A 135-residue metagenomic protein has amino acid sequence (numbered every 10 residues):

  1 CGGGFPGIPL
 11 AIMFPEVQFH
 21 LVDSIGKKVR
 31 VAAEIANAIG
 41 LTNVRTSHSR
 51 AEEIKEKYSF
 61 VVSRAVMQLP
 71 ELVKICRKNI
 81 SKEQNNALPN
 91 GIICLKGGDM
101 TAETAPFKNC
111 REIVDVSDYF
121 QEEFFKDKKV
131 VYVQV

Functional and structural regions predicted by a protein language model:
C1, P15, I39, N79 (+2 more regions): Structured catalytic cores of enzymes that bind and process phosphorylated ligands/cofactors
C1-S63, V73: Conserved SAM/SAH cofactor-binding pocket of Class I
I12-Q18, I80-A87: Conserved S-adenosyl-L-methionine
S47-S49, L95, V116: Conserved beta-strand termini and adjacent loop/short-helix elements that scaffold enzyme active sites in alpha/beta
A65-Q68, M100: Short glycine-rich anion-binding loops that position phosphate/pyrophosphate groups of nucleotides and phosphorylated
L69-N79: A short, conserved alpha-helix within the catalytic core of class I
Q84-A102: Conserved beta-strand signature within the Rossmann-like core of class I S-adenosyl-L-methionine
G97-V135: Active-site capping/gating segments
